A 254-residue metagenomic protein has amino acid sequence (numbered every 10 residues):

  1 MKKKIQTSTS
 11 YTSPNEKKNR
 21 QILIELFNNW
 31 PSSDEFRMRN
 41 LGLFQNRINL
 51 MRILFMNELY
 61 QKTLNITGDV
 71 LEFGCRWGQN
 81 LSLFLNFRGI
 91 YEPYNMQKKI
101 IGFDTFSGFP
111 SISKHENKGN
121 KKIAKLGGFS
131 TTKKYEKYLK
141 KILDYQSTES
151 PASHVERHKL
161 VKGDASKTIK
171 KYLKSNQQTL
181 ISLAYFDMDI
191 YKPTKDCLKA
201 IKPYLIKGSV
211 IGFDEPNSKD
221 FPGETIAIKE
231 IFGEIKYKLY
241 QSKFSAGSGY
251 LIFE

Functional and structural regions predicted by a protein language model:
M1-R20: N-terminal auxiliary segments of SAM/dcSAM-dependent transferases
P14, N19-L43, R47, L64 (+1 more regions): S-adenosylmethionine/decaboxylated-SAM
N49, I53-M56, L81: Short alpha-helical patches at coil-to-helix transitions and adjacent helical residues in well-structured domains
L54-N65: Conserved alpha-helix/loop element of class I SAM-dependent methyltransferases that forms part of the SAM/SAH-binding
